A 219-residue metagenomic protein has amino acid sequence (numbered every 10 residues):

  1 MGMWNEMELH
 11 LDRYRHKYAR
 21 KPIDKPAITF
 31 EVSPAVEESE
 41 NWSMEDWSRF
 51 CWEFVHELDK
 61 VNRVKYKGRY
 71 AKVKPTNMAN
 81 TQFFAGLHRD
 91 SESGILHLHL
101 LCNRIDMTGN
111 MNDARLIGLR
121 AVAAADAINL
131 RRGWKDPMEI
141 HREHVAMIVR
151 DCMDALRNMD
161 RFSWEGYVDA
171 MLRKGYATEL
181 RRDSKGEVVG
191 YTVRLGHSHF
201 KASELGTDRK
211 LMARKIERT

Functional and structural regions predicted by a protein language model:
M1-T219: N-terminal nicking endonuclease/strand-transfer module with a His-rich metal-binding environment and a catalytic Tyr
